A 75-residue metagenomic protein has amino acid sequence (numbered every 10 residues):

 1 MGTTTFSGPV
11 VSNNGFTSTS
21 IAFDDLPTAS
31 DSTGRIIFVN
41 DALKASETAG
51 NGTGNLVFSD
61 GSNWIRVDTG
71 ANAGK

Functional and structural regions predicted by a protein language model:
M1, G8-P9, T19, I65: Residue-level marker of intrinsically disordered, low-complexity segments enriched for small/polar residues
M1-G2, T48: Structural motif
T5-F6, S12, S32, D60: Repetitive beta-strand solenoid architecture
V11-A49, A71-K75: Extracellular/surface-exposed low-complexity repeats and stalk/linker segments enriched in Gly/Pro and small polar
R35, N63-I65: Residue-level signal for well-ordered, solvent-exposed loop/turn and beta-edge residues enriched in charged/polar side
G52-G61: Short beta-strand segments and strand-loop junctions that repeat across beta-rich extracellular domains
R66-G70: Beta-propeller fold detector
